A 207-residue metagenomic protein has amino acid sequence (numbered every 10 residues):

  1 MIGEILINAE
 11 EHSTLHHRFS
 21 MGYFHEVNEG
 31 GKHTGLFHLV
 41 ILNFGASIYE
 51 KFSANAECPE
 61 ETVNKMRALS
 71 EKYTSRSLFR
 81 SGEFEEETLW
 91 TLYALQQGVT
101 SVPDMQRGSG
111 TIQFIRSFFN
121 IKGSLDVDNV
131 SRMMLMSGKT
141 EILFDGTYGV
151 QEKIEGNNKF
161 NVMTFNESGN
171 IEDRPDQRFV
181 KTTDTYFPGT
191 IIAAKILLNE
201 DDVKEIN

Functional and structural regions predicted by a protein language model:
M1-K32, T111-I121: Conserved ATP-binding N-box helix of the HATPase_c
G3, H25, F44, G138-T140: An acidic- and aromatic-residue-enriched active-site/binding cleft used to recognize and process polar
I7, N43, Q96-G98: Residue-level signal for functionally critical sites in structured catalytic/ligand-binding pockets
N28-G35, L125-N129: Short, solvent-exposed loop/turn segments that connect beta-strands within catalytic domains and beta-strand-rich
T34-L39, T190: Short beta-strand element(s) in the Bergerat
L42-I48: Glycine-rich acidic phosphate-binding loop
E50-N207: Flexible, glycine-/charge-rich segments associated with ATP-binding catalytic modules
